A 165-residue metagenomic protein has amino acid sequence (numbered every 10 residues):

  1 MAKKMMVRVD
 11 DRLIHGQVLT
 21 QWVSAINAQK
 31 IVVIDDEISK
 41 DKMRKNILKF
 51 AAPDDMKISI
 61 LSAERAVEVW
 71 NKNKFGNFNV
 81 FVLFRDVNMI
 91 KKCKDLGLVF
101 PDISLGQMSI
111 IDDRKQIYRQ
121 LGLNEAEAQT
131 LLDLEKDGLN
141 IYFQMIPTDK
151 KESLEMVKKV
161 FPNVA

Functional and structural regions predicted by a protein language model:
A2-K57: Long, hydrophobic N-terminal alpha-helical segment
K3-V7, Q29-V32, K57-S59, F78-V82 (+2 more regions): Structural motif
D10-L13, S62, L123: A general structural motif
L19-T20, I90, L131: Generic hydrophobic/aromatic pocket-lining and core-packing "Φ" positions
A25, K49, P53, I58-L61 (+6 more regions): NTP/phosphate- and nucleic-acid-binding module
S39-D41, A66-V67, I110-D113: Short gly/pro/ser/thr-enriched loop/turn and capping motifs at secondary-structure boundaries
S59-G106: Ordered, amphipathic secondary-structure segments that act as subunit-interaction surfaces in large macromolecular
L96, P101-A165: Glycine-rich, aromatic-bearing surface loops/beta-hairpins
